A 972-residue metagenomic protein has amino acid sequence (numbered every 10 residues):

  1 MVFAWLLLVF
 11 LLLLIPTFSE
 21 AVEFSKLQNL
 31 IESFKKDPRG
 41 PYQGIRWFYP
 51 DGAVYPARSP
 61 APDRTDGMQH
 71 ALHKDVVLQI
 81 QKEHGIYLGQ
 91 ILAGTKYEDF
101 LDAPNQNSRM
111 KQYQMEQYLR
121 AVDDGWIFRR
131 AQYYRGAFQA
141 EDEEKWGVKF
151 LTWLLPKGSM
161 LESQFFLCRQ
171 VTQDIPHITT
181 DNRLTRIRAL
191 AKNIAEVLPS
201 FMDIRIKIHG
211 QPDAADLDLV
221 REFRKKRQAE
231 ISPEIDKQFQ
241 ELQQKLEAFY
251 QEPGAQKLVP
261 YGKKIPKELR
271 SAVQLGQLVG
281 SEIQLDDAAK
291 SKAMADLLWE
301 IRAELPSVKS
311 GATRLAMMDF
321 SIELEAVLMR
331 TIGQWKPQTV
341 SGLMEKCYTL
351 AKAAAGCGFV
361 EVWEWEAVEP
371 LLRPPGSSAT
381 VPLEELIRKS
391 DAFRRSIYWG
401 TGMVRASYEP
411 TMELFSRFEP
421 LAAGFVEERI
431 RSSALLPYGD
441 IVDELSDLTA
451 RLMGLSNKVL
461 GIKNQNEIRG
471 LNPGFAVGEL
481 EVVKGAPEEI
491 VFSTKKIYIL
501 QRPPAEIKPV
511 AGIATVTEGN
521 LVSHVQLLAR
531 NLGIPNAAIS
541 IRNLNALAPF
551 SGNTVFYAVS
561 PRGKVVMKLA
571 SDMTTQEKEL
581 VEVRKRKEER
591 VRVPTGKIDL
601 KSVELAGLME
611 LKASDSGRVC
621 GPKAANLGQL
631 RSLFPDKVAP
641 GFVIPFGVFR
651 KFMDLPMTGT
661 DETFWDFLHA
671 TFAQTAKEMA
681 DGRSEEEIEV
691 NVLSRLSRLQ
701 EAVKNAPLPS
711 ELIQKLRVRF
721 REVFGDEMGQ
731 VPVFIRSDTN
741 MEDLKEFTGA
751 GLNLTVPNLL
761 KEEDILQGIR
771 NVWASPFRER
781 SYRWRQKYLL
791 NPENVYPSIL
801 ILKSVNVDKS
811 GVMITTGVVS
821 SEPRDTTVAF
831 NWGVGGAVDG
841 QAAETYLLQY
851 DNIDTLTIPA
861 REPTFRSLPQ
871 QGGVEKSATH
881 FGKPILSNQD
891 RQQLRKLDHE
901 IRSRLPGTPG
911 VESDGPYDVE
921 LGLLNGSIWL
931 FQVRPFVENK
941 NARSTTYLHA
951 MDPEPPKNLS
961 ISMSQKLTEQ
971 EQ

Functional and structural regions predicted by a protein language model:
W5-L14: Bacterial N-terminal signal peptides
I15-A21: Sec/Tat signal peptide C-region and signal peptidase I cleavage site
A21-G94: Mature, structured domains enriched in cysteine- and short glycine motifs
N29, P41-Q43, K96-D102, W126-I127 (+1 more regions): Low-complexity, glycine/proline/serine-enriched intrinsically disordered segments
M68, P535, D636-K637: Residue-level detector of anion-binding/catalytic polar loops
Q79-V122: Long, charge-rich boundary regions
Q106, K111-L421, R542-L800, K809 (+2 more regions): N-terminal beta-alpha lobe that positions the nucleotide/phosphoryl donor in ATP/NTP-coupled carboxylate activation
E427-L547, G552-E582, E604-R631, I713-P953 (+1 more regions): Conserved mixed alpha/beta core segments that line enzyme active sites in large multi-domain catalysts
